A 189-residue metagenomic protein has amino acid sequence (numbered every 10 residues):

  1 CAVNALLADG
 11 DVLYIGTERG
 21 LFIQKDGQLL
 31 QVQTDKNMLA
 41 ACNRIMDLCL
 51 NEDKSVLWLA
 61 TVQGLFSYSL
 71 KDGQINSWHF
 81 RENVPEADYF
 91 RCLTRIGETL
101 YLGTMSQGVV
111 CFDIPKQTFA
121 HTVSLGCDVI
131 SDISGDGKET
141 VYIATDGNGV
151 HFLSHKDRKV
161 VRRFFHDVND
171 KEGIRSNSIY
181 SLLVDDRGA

Functional and structural regions predicted by a protein language model:
C1-A189: Carboxylate-rich, polar loop motifs that coordinate divalent cations or form catalytic acidic clusters
